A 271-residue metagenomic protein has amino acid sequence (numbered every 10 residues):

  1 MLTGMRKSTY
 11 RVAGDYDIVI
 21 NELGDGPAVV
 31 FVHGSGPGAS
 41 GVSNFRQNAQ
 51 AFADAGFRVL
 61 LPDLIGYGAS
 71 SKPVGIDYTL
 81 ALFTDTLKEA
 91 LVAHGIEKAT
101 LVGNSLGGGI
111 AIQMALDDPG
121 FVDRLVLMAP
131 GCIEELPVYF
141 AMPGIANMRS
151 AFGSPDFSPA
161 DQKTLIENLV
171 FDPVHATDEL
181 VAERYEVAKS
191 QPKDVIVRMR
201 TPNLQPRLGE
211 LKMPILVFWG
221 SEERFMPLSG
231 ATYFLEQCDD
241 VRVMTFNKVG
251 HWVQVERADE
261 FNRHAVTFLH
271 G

Functional and structural regions predicted by a protein language model:
M1-D17: N-terminal cap/lid segment of alpha/beta-hydrolase-fold proteins
V19-A69: Conserved HGGG/HGGXW glycine-rich cap/lid loop of the alpha/beta-hydrolase fold
A49, D54, L61-V102, R263: Active-site loop/oxyanion-hole signature of alpha/beta-hydrolase fold enzymes
G103, G107, A111: Gly/Ala-rich beta-loop-alpha elbow adjacent to hydrolase catalytic centers
I112-L116, D123-P155: Flexible "cap/lid" loop of the alpha/beta hydrolase fold
V138-M142, P155-M213: Conserved alpha/beta-hydrolase catalytic His-Asp/Glu region
E210, P214-V249: Conserved loop-alpha-helix segment in the C-terminal half of the alpha/beta-hydrolase fold that carries the catalytic
V241-G271: Catalytic active-site module of serine/aspartate enzymes centered on a nucleophile-bearing elbow/loop
